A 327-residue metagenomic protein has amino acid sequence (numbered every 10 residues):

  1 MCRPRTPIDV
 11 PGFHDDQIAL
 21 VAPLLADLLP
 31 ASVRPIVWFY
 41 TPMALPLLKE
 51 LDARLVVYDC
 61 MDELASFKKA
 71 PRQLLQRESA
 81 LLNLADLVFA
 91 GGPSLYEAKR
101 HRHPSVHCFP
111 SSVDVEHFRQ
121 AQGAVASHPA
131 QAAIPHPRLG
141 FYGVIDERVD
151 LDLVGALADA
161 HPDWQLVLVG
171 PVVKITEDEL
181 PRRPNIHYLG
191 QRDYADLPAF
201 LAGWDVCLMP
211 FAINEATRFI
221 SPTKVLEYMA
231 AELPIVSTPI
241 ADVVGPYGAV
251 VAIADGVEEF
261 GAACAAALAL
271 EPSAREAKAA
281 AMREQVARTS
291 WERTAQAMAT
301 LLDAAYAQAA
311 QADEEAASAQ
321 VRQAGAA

Functional and structural regions predicted by a protein language model:
P71-V88: Membrane-proximal helix-turn-helix segments that form the acceptor-binding/catalytic region of lipid-linked
S94, F109-A121: Carbohydrate-associated surface elements
A130-V149, V154-A158, L166-V169: Conserved donor-binding/catalytic core segment of Leloir-type glycosyltransferases
I175-L201: Nucleotide-activated donor-binding/catalytic signature segment of Leloir-type glycosyltransferases, i.e., the conserved
M209, E227-S237: Short hydrophobic beta-strand element within catalytic cores of glycosyltransferases and related nucleotide-activated
V244-A266: Change "using UDP/GDP/dTDP sugars" to "using nucleotide sugars
P272-L302: A charged, aromatic-enriched C-terminal amphipathic alpha-helix characteristic of glycosyltransferases across folds
W291-A327: C-terminal alpha-helical cap of glycosyltransferases
